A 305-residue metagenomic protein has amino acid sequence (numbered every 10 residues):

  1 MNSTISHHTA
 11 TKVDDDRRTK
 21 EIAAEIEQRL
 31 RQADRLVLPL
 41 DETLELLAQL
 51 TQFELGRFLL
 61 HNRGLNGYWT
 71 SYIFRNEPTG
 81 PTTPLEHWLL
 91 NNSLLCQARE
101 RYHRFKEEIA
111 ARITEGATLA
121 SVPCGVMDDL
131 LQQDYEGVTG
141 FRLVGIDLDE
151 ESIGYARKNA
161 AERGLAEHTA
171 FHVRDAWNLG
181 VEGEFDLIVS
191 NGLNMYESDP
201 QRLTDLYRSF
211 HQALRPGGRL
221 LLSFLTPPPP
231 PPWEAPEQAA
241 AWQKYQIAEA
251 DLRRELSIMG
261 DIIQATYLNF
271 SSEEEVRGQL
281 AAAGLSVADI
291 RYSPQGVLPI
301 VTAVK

Functional and structural regions predicted by a protein language model:
A48-T114: Class I SAM-dependent methyltransferase Rossmann-like catalytic core, especially the SAM/SAH-binding loop
G125-G140: Conserved SAM-binding loop of SAM-dependent methyltransferases across substrates and taxa, primarily the Class I
D149-E151: Conserved SAM/SAH-binding beta-strand->alpha-helix loop
A156-R157: Conserved SAM-binding loop
W177-I188: A short acidic, Gly/Pro-enriched loop at the edge of an enzyme's catalytic core that lines a small-molecule cofactor
L203-R219: A short glycine-rich, Lys/Arg-flanked "PGG" loop and its adjoining helix->strand segment in the class I
L221-A283, D289: C-terminal alpha-helical "lid/dimerization" subdomain adjacent to the S-adenosyl-L-methionine
R277-K305: Core SAM-dependent methyltransferase catalytic element
